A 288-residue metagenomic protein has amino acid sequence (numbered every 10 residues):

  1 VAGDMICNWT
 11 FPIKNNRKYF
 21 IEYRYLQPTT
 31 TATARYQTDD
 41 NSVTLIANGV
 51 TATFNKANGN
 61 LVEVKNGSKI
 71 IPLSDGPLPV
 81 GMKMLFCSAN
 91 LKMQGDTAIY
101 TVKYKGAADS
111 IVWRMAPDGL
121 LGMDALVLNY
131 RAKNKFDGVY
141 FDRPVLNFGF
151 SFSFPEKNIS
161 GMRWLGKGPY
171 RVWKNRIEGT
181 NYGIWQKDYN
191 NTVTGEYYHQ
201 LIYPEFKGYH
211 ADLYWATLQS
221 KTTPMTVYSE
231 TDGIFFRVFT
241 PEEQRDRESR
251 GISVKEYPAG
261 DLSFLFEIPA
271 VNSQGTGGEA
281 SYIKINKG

Functional and structural regions predicted by a protein language model:
A2-P28: Short beta-strand elements
I21-G288: Beta-strand/loop-rich accessory regions of lumenal/periplasmic or secreted enzymes, predominantly carbohydrate-active
